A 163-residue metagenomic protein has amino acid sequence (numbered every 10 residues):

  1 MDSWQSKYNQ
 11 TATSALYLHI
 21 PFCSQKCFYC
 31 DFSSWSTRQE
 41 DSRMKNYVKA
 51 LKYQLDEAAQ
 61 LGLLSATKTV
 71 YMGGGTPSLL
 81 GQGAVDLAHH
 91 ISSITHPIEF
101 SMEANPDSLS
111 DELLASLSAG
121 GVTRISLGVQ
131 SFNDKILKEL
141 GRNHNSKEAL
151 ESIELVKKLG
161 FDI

Functional and structural regions predicted by a protein language model:
M1-W4, Y8, D31, S36 (+1 more regions): Extended hydrophobic/Leu-rich segments
M1-Y17, L63-A66: N-terminal [4Fe-4S]-dependent radical SAM core
Q10, P21, L155-K158: Short glycine/proline-enriched loop/turn "hinge" motifs that connect secondary-structure elements and lie
L18-I20, V129: Alpha/beta-hydrolase
P21-S34: Local cysteine-cluster metal-coordination motifs and their immediate loop/turn environment, predominantly Fe-S cluster
S34-L61, T67-I163: Conserved non-cysteine loop/helix-boundary elements of the Radical SAM core domain that shape
